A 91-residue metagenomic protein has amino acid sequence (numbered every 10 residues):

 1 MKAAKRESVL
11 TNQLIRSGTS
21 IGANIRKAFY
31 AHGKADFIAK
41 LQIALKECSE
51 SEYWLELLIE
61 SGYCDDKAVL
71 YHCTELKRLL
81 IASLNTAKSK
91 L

Functional and structural regions predicted by a protein language model:
M1-K27, A31-L91: Short, C-terminally biased terminal segments at protein or domain edges
